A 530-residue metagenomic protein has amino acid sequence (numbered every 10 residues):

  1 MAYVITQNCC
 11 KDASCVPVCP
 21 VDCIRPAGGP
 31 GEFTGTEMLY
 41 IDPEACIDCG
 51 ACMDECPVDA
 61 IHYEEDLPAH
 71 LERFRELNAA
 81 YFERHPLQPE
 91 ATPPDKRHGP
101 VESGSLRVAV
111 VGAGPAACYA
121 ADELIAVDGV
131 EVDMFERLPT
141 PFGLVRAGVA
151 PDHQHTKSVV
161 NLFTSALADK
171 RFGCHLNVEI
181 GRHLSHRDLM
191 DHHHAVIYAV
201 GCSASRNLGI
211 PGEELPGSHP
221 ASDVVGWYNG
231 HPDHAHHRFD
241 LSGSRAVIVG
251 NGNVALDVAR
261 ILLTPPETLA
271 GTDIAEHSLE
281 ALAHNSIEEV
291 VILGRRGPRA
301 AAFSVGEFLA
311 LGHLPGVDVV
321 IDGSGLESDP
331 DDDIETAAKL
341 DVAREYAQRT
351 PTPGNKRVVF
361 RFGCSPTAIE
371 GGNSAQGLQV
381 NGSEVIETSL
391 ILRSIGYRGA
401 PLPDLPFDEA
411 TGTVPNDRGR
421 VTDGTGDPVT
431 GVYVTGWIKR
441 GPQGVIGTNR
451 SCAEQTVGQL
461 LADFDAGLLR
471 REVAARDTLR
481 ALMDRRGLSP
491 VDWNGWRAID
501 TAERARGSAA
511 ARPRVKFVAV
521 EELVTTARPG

Functional and structural regions predicted by a protein language model:
M1-R107, E123-G129, G148-D152, L184-R187 (+9 more regions): Rossmann-like nucleotide/phosphate-binding core characteristic of flavoprotein oxidoreductases
R73-H98, S205-H284, T411-T422: Glycine-rich dinucleotide-binding loop and its adjacent helix/turn
E102, R107, E123, N161-G217 (+3 more regions): Feature captures the FAD/FMN-dependent oxidoreductase FAD-binding
R107-G129, A255-L262: N-terminal Rossmann-like FAD-binding beta1-loop-alpha1 element of flavoenzymes
L124-R146, S165: Phosphate-binding active sites in nucleotide-utilizing proteins
R137, P141, L256, R260-N381 (+2 more regions): Dinucleotide-binding/catalytic capping subdomain of oxidoreductase cores
P139-V159, A302-V305: Conserved N-terminal glycine-rich FAD pyrophosphate-binding loop of Rossmann-like flavoproteins
H194-A195, A199-R206, E213, S222-V225 (+4 more regions): Glycine-/small-residue-rich beta->alpha transition segments that form the dinucleotide
